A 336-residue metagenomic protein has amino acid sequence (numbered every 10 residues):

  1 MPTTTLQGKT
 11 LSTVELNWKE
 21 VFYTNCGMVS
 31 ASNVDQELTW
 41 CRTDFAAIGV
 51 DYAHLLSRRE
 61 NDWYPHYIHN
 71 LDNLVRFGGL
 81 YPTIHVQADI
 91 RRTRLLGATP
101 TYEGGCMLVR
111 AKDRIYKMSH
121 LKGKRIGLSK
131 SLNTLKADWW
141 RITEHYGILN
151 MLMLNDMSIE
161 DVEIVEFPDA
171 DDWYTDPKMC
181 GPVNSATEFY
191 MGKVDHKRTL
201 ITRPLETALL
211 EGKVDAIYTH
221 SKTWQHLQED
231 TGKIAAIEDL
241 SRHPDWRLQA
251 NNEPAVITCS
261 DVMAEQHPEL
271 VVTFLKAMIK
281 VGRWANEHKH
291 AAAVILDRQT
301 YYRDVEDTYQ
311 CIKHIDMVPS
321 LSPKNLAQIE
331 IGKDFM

Functional and structural regions predicted by a protein language model:
P2, L6-T10, A255-V262: A short small-residue
T3-D169, W173-T175, S221: Short, glycine-/small- and polar/acidic-enriched structural segments that line small-molecule recognition paths
V34, L38-T39, T207-G212, D334: Short glycine-centered helix-capping/turn motifs at secondary-structure transition points
Q36, W40, Y81, H85 (+6 more regions): Extracytoplasmic/secreted proteins, especially bacterial periplasmic and envelope-associated proteins
R42-A47, H243-R247, V318-N325: Short, solvent-exposed loop/beta-turn-alpha elements that line the ligand-binding surface or hinge of extracytoplasmic
T143-I148, P182-T187, L326-E330: Well-ordered, non-membrane alpha-helical segments in soluble/globular domains
W173-V294: Pocket-lining segment of extracytoplasmic ligand-binding domains
A264-M336: Secondary-structure end/capping motifs
